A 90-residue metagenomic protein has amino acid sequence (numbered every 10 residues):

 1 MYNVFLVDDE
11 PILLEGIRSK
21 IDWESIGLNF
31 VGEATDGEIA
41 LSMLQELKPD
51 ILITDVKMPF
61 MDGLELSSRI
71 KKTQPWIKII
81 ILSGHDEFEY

Functional and structural regions predicted by a protein language model:
M1, K48-D50, Q74-K78: His-Asp phosphorelay/catalytic-motif detector in bacterial-type signaling
D8, D55: Active-site residues of response regulator receiver
D9, I81-H85: Conserved active-site segment of CheY-like receiver
P11-G32: Two-component/phosphorelay signaling modules centered on CheY-like receiver
R18, E33-I51: Acidic, metal-coordinating helix/loop segments flanking the phosphotransfer/catalytic sites of two-component signaling
D36-I39, D62-E65, S83: Acidic catalytic/metal-coordinating carboxylates
S42, L64-P75: Short amphipathic alpha-helix used as the core "switch/output" element in two-component signaling
M58: Receiver (REC) domain active-site loop signature in two-component systems and cognate sites in sensor histidine kinases
